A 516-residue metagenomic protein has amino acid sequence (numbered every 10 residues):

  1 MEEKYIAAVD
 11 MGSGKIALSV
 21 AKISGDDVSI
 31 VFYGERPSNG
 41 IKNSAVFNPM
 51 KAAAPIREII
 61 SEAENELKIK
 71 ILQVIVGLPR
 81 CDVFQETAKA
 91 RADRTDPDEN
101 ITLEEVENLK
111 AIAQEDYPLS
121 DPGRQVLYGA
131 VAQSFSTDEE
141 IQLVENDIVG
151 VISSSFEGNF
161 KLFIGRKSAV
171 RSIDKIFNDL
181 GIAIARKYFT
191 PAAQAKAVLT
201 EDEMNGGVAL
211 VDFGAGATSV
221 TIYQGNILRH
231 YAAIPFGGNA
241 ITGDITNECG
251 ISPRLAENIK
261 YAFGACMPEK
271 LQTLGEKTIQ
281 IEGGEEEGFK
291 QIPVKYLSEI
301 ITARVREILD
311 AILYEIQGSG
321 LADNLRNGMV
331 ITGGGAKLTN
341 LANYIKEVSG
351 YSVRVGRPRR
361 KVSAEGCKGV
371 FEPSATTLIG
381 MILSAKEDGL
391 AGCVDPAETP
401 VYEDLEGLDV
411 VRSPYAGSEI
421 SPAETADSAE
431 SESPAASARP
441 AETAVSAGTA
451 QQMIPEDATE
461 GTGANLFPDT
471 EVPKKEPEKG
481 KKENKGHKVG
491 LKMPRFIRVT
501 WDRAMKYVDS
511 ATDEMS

Functional and structural regions predicted by a protein language model:
M1-K15, S19-Q73, L78-V208, S252-P253 (+4 more regions): Nucleotide/phosphate-binding catalytic cleft detector across ATP-hydrolyzing and phosphate-transferring enzymes
A8-V9, L18, V76, F177 (+5 more regions): Residue-level signature of catalytic and energy-coupling elements of molecular machines, predominantly ATP/GTP-dependent
K70-R80, S319-G334: Short glycine-rich phosphate-binding loop at a beta-alpha junction
D179-K187, I279-A322: Adenine-nucleotide phosphate-binding core of ATP-dependent small-molecule kinases
F189-K196, A240, R360-S363: Short acidic loop-to-helix transition motifs that present clustered carboxylates
A197-Q272: Acidic, glycine-rich loop-and-beta core segments that form the ion-binding/anion-interacting portion of active sites
A265-M267, N324-V348: Glycine-rich phosphate-binding loops at beta-strand->alpha-helix junctions
G356-V410: Glycine-rich phosphate-binding/hydrolytic loop that grips phosphoryl groups
